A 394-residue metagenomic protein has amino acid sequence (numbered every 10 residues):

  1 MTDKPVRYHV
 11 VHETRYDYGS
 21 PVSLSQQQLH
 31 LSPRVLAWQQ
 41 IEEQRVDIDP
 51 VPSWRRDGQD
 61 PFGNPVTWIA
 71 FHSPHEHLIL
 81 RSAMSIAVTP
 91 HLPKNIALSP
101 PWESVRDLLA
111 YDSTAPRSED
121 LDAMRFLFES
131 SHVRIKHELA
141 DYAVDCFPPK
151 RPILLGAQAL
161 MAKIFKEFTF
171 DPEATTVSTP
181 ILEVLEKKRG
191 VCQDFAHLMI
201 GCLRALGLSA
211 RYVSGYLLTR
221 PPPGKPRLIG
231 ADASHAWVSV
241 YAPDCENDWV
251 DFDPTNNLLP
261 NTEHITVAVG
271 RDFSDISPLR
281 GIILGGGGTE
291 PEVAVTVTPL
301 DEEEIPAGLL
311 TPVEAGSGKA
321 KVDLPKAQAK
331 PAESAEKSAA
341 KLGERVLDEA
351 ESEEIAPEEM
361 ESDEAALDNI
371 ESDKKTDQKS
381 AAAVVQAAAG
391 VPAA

Functional and structural regions predicted by a protein language model:
M1-S113: Intrinsically disordered, low-complexity N-terminal segments that are enriched in acidic
Y16, S20, L29, V46 (+15 more regions): Flexible, active-site-adjacent loop/turn segments at secondary-structure boundaries
S23, Q27, L36, V51-S53 (+8 more regions): Short capping/connector residues at structural and topological boundaries
I86, S104-G190, R271-F273, E303 (+1 more regions): Secondary-structure boundary elements
A162, D194-T289: Hydrophobic/aromatic-rich core segments of domains that either
D251-D253, N257-E354, E359, D363 (+2 more regions): C-terminal accessory extensions/subdomains outside the catalytic/core fold
